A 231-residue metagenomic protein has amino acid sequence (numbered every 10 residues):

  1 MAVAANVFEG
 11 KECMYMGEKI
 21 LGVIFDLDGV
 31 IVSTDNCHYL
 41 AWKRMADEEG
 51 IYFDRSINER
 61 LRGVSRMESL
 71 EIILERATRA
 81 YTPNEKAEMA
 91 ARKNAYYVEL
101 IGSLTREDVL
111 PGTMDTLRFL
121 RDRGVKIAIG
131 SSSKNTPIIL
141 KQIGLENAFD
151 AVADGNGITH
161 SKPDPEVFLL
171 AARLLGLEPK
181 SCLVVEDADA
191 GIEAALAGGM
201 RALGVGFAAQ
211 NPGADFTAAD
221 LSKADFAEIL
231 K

Functional and structural regions predicted by a protein language model:
A2-L21, M114, R118-R121, S133-K231: Asp-based, Mg2+/Mn2+-dependent phosphohydrolase catalytic module
F8, C13-E59: Active-site neighborhood of HAD-like aspartate-dependent phosphohydrolases
K19, E99-I129: Short, acidic loop-to-helix structural element flanking the phosphoryl-transfer center in phosphate-processing enzymes
I31, V109, I129, H160 (+1 more regions): Conserved SAM-binding loop
Y39, R66-L70, K86, A90 (+4 more regions): A general structural signal for well-ordered alpha-helical segments in protein cores
M45, M67-Y81, I139, A172: Helix-loop "lid/cap" segments that line or gate small-molecule binding pockets
Y52, E75-P111: Metal-dependent phosphoesterase signature
